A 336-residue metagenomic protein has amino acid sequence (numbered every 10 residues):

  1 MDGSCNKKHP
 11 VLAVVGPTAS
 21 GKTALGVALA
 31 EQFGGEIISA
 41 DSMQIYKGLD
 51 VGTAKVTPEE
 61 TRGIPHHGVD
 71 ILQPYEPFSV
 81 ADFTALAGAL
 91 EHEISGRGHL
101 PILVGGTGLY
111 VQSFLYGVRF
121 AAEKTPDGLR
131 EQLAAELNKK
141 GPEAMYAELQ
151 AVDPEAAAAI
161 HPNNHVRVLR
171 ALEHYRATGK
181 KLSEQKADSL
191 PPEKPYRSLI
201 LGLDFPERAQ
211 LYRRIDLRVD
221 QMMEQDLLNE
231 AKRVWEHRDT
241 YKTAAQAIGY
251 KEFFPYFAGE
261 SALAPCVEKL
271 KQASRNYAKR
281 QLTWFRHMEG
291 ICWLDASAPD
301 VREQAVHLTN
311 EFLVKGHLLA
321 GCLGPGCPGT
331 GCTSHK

Functional and structural regions predicted by a protein language model:
M1-K336: Phosphate/pyrophosphate-binding catalytic cores of soluble transferases and nucleic-acid-acting enzymes
